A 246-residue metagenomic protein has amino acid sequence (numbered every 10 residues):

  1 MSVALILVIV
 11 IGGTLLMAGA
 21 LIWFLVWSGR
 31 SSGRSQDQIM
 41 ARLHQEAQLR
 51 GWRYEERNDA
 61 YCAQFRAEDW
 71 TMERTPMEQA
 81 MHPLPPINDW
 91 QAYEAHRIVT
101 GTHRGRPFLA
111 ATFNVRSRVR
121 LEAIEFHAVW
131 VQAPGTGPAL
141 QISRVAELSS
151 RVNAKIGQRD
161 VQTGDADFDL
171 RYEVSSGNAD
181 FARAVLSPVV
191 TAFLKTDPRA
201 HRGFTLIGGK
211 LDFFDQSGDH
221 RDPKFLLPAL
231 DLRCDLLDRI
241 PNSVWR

Functional and structural regions predicted by a protein language model:
M1-T14: Feature marks short, highly hydrophobic, charge-poor N-terminal signal-anchor/signal peptide-like helices that anchor
I6-L7, M17-L25, C62, D69-W70: Interaction-prone helical segments in low-complexity regions
G13-T14, A18, Y54: Amphipathic alpha-helical coiled-coil/heptad-repeat segments
G19-E46: Transmembrane-cytosolic junction motif
M40-A63, A67-R246: Charged, low-complexity intrinsically disordered regions
